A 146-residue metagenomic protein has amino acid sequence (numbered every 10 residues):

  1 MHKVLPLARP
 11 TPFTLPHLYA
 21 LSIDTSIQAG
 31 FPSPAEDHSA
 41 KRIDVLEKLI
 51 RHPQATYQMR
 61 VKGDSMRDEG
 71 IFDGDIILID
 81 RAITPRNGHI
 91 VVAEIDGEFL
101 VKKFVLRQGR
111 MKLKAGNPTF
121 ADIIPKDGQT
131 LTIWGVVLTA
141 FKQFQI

Functional and structural regions predicted by a protein language model:
M1-R67, E98-F99, L106, T139-I146: Short, positionally conserved secondary-structure boundary motifs
V61, I79-D80, K102, K114-A115: Thr-Gly-centered strand-to-loop micro-motif
D68-E69, I77: Charged, well-structured alpha/beta interaction segments
G74-D75, H89: Structural motif
N87-V101, V105-M111: Short, compositionally biased
L106-I146: Glycine- and charge-enriched low-complexity intrinsically disordered segments
